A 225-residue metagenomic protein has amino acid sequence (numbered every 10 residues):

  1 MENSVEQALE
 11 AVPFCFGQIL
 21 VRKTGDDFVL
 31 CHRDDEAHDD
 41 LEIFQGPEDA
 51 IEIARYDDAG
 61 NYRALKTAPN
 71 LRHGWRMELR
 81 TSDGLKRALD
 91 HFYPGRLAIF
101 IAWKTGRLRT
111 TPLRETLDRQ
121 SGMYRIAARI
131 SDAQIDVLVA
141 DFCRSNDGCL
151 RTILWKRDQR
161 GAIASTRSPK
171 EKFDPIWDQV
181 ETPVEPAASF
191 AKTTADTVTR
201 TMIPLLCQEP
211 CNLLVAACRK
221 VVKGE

Functional and structural regions predicted by a protein language model:
M1-E225: Acidic, polar-rich N-terminal leader regions of halophilic archaeal proteins
